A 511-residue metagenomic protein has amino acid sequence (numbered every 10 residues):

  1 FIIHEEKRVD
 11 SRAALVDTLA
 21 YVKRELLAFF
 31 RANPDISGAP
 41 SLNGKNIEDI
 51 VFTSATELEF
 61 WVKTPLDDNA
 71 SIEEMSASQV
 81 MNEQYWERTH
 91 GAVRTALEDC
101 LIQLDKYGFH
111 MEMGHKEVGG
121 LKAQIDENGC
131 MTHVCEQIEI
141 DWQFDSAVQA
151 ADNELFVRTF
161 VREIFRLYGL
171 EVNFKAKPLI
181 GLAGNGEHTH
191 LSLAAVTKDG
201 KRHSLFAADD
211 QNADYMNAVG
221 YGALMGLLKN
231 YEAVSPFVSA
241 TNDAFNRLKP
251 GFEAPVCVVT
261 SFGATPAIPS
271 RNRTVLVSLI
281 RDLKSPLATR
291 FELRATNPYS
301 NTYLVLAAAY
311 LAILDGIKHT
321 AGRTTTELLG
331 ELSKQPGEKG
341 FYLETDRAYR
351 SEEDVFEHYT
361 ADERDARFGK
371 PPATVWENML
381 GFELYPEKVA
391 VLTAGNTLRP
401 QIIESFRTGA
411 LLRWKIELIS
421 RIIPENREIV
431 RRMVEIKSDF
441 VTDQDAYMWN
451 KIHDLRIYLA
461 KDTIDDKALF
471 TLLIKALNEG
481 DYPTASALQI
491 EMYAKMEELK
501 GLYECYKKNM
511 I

Functional and structural regions predicted by a protein language model:
F1-E187, L193-I511: Glycine-rich, acidic/polar active-site loops that bind/position phosphate-bearing ligands
